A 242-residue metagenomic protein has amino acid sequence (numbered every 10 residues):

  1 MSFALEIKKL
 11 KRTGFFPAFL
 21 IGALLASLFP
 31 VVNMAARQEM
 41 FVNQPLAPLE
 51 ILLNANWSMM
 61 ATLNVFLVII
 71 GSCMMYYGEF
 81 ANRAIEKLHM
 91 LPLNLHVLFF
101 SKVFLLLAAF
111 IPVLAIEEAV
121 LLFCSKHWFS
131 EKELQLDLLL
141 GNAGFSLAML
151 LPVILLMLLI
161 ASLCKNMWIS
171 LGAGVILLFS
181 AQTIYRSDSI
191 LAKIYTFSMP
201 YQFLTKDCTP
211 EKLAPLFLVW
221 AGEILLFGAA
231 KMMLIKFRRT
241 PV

Functional and structural regions predicted by a protein language model:
M1-A23, P241: Aromatic- and glycine-rich beta-strand/loop motifs that create alpha-glucan
M1-L10, Y76-H89, A143-N166: Cytoplasmic juxtamembrane interface segments
A18-L24, C164-Q182: Pore- or pathway-lining transmembrane helices of multi-pass membrane proteins that form conduits for solutes/ions
A23-I70, F100-K165, L204-F217: Secretory targeting signals
V32-L52, L171-V242: Terminal transmembrane helical anchor/hairpin motif
R37, F41, Y77-F80, A84 (+7 more regions): Membrane-interfacial segments
M75-L107: Helix-loop-helix units of permease transmembrane domains in multi-pass membrane transporters, especially ABC
